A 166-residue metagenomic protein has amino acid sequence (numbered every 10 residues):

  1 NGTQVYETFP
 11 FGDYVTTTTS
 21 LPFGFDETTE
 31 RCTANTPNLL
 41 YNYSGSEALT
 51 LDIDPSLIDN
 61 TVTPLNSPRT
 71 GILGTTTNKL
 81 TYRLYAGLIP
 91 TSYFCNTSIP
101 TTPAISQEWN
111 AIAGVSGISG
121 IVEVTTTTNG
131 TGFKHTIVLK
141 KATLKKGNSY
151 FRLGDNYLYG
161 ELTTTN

Functional and structural regions predicted by a protein language model:
N1-G12, N38-G132: Surface-exposed helix/loop patches within compact recognition domains
G2-T29, L139-N166: Edge beta-strand at a domain terminus
G24-G45: Boundary/junction segments of secreted and surface-exposed precursor proteins
K134-V138: Beta-strand secondary-structure signal
